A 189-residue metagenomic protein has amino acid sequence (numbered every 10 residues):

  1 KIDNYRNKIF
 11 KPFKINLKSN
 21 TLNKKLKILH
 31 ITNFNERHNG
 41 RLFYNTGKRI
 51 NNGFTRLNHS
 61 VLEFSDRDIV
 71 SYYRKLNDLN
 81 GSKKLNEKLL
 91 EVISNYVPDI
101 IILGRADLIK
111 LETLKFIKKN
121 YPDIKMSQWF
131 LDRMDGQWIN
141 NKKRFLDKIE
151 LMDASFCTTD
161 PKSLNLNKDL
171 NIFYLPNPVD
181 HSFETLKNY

Functional and structural regions predicted by a protein language model:
I2-R133, F145, A154: N-terminal pre-catalytic "stem/leader" segment of glycosyltransferase-like enzymes
K8, P12, I117-Y189: Catalytic core of nucleotide-activated saccharide and alditol-phosphate transferases
